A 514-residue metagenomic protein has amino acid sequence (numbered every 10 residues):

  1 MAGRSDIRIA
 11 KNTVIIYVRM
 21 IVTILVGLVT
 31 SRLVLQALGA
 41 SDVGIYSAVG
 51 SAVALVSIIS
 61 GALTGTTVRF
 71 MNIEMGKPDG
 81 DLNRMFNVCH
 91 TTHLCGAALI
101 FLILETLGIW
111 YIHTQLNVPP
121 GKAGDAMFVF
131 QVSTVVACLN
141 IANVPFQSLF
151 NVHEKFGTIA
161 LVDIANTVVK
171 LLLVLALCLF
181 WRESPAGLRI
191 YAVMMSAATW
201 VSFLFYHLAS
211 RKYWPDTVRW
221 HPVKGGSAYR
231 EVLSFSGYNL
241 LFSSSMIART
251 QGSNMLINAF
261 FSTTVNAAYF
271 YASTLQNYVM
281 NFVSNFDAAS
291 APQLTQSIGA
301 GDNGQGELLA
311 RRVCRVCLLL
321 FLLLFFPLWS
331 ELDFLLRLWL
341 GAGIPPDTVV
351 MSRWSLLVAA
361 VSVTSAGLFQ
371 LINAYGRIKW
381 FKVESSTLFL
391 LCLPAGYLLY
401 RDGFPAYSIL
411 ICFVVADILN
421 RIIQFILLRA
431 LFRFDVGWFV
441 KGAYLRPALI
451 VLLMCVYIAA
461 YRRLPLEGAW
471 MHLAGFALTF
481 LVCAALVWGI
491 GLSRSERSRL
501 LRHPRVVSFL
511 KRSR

Functional and structural regions predicted by a protein language model:
M1-G27, G80-T91, A126, P222-S243 (+2 more regions): N-terminal membrane topogenesis motif
M1-I9, L188, L204-T250, Q293 (+3 more regions): Interhelical loop/hinge segments that connect adjacent transmembrane helices in multipass membrane
A2, F432-G437, V456-R514: Membrane-proximal transmembrane or re-entrant/amphipathic helices at the cytosolic face
R8-I73, F101-E105, V136, L171 (+2 more regions): Signature of the first transmembrane helix
K11-L28, N166, Y191-S210, G225-Q296 (+3 more regions): Transmembrane helical elements of multi-pass membrane transporters/channels
R19, L161-Y213, S273, S386-L391 (+2 more regions): Hydrophobic alpha-helical transmembrane segments
L33-L55, L82-M85, D125, L188-V193 (+4 more regions): Interfacial/gating helices of multi-pass transporter permease domains
G61-K77, V152, W214-P215, A272 (+2 more regions): Helix-loop junctions and terminal segments of transmembrane helices in multi-pass membrane transport/translocation
